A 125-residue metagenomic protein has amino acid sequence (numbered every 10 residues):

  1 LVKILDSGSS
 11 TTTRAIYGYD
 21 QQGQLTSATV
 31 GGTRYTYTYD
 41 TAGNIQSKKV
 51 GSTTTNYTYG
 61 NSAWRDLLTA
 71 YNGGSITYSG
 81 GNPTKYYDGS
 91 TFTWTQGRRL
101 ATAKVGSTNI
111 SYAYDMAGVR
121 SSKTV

Functional and structural regions predicted by a protein language model:
L1-V125: Acidic/glycine-rich beta-solenoid
